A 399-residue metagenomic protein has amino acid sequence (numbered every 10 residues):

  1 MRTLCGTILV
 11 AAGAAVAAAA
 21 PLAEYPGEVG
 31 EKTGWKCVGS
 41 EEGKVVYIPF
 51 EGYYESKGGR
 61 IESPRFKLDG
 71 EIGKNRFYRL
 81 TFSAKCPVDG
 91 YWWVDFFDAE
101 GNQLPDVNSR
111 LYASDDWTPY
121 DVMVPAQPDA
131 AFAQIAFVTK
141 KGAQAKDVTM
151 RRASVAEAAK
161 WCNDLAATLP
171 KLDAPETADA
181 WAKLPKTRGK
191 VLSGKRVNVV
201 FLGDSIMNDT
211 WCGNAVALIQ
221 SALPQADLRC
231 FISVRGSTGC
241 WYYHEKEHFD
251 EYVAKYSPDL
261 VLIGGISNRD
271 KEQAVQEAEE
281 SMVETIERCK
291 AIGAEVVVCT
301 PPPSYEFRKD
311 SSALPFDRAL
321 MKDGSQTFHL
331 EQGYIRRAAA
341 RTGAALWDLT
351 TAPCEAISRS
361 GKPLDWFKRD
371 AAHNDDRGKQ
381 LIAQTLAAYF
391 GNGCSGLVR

Functional and structural regions predicted by a protein language model:
M1-C5: Positively charged n-region of N-terminal signal peptides that target proteins for export
G6-A15: Bacterial N-terminal signal peptides
A18-A178, A182: Extracellular and organelle-lumenal recognition/adhesion modules and their flexible linkers in secreted
K171-V283, F307: Conserved SGNH/GDSL esterase-like catalytic core that processes O-acyl groups on lipids and polysaccharides
I232-G236, T300-P301, D348-T351: Residue-level recognition of beta-strand->loop/alpha-helix junctions
G264, C299-T300: Alpha/beta-hydrolase-fold catalytic nucleophile elbow
A291-E295, A344: A short helix->loop->beta-strand "cap" motif at the edges of active sites that frequently abuts
P303-R399: Catalytic His-Asp segment of secreted/periplasmic serine-dependent ester chemistry enzymes
